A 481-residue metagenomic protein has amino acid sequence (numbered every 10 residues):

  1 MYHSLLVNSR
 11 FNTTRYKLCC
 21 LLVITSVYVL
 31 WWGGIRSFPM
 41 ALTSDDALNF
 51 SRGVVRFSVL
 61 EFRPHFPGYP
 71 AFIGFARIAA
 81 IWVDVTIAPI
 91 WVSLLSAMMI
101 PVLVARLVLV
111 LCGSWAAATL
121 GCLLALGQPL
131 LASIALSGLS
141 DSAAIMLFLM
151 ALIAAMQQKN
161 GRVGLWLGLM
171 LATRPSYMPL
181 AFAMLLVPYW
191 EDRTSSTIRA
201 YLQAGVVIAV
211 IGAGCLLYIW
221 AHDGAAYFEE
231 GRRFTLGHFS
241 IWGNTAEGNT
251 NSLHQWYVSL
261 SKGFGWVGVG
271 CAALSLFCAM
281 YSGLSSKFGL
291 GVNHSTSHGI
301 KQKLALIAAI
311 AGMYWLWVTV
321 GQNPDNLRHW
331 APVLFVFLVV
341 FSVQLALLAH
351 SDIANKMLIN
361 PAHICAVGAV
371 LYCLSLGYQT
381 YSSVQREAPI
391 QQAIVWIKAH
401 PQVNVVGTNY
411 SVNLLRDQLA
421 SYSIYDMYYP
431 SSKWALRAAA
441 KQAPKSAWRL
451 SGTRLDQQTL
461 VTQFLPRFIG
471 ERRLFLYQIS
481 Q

Functional and structural regions predicted by a protein language model:
K17, L21-I24, T119-L120, G205-V210 (+5 more regions): Signature aromatic-anchored transmembrane alpha helix within multi-pass, membrane-resident enzymes that catalyze glycan
I24-T25, W91-C112, M146, M150 (+1 more regions): Transmembrane-helix motifs of polytopic, lipid-linked glycan transferases
V27-Y28, G121-L126, I153, L167-L171 (+1 more regions): Short helix- or helix-capping micro-motifs that position conserved polar/aromatic residues at function-defining sites
V55, L103-R106, L124, A143-L167 (+1 more regions): Specific aromatic-rich, kink-prone transmembrane helix
F62, H222-G283, T319: Membrane-lumen/periplasm interface segments of multi-pass, membrane-embedded glycan/lipid transferases
F66, L130-D141, N326: Short acidic/glycine- and proline-prone juxtamembrane loop motifs at membrane-interface regions of multi-pass membrane
D141, T173, P179, G265 (+2 more regions): Hydrophobic/aromatic-rich transmembrane helices and adjacent perimembrane loops
C365-Q442: Membrane-embedded, lumen/periplasm-facing catalytic core of multi-pass transferases that use lipid-linked donors
